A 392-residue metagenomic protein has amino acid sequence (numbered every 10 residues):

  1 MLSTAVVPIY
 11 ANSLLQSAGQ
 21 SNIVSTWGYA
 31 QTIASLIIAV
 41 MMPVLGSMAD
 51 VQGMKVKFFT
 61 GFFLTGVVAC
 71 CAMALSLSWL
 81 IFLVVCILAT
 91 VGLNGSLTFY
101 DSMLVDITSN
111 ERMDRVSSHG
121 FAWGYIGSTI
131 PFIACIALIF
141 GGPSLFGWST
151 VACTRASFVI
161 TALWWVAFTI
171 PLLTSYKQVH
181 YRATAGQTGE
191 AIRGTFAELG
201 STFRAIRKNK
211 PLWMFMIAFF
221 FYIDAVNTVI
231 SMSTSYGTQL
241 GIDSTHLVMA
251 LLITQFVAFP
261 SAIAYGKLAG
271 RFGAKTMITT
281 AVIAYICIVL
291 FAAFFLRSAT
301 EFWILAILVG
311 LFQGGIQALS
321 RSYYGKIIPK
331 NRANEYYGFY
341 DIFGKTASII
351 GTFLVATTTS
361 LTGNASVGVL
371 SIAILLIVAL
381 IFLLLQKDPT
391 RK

Functional and structural regions predicted by a protein language model:
M1-S35, P211-A250: Helix-loop boundary and gating motifs at the non-cytosolic
S21, I139-L163, T357-L376: A membrane-interface helix-boundary motif in multi-pass transporters
V40-M54, P260-A274, T359: Helix-to-loop junctions at the C-terminal end of transmembrane segments in multipass secondary transporters
K57-A72, T276-F291: Structural signature of the two symmetry-related core transmembrane helices
A74-C86, A293-L305: Helix-loop junctions at membrane interfaces in 12-TM secondary transporters
S117-I139, D341-G351: Glycine-rich segments within core transmembrane alpha-helices of 12-TM secondary carriers
W164-S175, L370-K392: Multi-pass alpha-helical transporter architecture, strongest for 12-TM Major Facilitator/SLC carriers used
K177-M216: Juxtamembrane intracellular "pre-TM" segments in multi-pass secondary transporters
